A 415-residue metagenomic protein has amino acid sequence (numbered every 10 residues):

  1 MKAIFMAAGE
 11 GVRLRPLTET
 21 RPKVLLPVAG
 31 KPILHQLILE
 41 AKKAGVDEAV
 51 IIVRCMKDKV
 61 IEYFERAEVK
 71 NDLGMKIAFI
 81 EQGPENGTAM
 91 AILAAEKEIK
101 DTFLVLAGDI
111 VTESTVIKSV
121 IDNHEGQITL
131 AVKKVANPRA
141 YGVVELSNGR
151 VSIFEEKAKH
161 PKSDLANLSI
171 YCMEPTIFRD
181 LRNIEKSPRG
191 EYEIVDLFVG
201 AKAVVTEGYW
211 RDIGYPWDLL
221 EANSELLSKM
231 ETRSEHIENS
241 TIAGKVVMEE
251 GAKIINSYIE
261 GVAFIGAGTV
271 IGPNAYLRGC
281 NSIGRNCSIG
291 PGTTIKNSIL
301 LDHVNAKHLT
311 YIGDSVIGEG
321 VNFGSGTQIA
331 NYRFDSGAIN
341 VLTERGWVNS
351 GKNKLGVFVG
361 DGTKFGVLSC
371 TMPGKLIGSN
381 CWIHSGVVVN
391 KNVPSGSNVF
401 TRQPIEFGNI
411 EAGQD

Functional and structural regions predicted by a protein language model:
M1-E19, T401: N-terminal nucleotide-binding beta1-loop-alpha1 segment
K2-F5, R13, P27, K31-L106: Conserved N-terminal catalytic core of the sugar/cofactor nucleotidyltransferase
I38-L39, K57, L93, E113-D122 (+1 more regions): Short alpha-helix within the catalytic core of nucleotide-sugar-dependent glycosyltransferases
L104, I121-D122, R150-S228: Catalytic-core segments of class I nucleotidyltransferases/pyrophosphorylases that form NMP-activated intermediates
A107-V111: The conserved acidic donor/metal-binding loop of glycosyltransferases
T115-R139: Conserved donor-nucleotide/metal-binding helix-loop-beta segment in metal-dependent transferases, i.e., the alpha-helix
K186, E193, F198-C280: Extended, small-residue-rich solenoid/repeat segments and analogous flexible loops that form exposed scaffolds
P291-D415: Glycine-rich hexapeptide-repeat left-handed beta-helix
